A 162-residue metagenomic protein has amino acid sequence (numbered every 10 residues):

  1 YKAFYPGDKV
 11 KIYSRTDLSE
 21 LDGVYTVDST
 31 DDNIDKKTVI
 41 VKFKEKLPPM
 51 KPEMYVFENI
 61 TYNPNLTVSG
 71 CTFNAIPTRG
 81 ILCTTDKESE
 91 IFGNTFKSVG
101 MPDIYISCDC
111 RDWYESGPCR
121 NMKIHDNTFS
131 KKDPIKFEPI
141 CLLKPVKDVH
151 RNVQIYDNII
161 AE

Functional and structural regions predicted by a protein language model:
Y1-I34: Ser/Thr/Gly-rich low-complexity blocks that favor extended beta-strand/coil architectures
I12-V24, K44-I60: C-terminal effector modules of nucleic-acid-centric enzymes and ribosome-associated factors
M54-E58, T78-G80, C110-E115, P139-P145: Short, recurring structural edge motifs at helix starts
N59-N65, F73-A75, L82-T85, F96-K97 (+2 more regions): Low-complexity, polar/charged sequence tracts that form flexible coils or short amphipathic helices and often embed
P77-T84, G100-S107, K131-F137, E162: Short glycine/acidic-rich loop motifs that flank beta-strands on beta-rich extracellular proteins
T95-K132: Long amphipathic alpha-helical scaffold regions
